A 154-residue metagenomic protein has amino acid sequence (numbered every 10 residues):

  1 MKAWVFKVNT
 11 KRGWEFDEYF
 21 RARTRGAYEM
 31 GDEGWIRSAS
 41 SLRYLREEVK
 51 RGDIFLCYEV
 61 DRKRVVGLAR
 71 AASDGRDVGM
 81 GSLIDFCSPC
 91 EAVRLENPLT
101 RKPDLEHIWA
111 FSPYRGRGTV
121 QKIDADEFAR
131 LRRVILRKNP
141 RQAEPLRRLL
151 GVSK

Functional and structural regions predicted by a protein language model:
M1-A3, R51-F55, R64-V66: Short, surface-exposed beta-edge/turn micro-motifs
M1-V49, L99, I135-K154: Compositionally biased, charged N-terminal/linker segments
F6, E59, A69-A72: GIY-YIG nuclease signature motif recognition
N9-R12, E59-K63: Short, flexible beta-strand-to-coil junctions
L45-E59: Short coil-to-beta transition motif at edge beta-strands of beta-rich domains
R64-R137: Aromatic- and Lys/Arg-enriched surface recognition patch
